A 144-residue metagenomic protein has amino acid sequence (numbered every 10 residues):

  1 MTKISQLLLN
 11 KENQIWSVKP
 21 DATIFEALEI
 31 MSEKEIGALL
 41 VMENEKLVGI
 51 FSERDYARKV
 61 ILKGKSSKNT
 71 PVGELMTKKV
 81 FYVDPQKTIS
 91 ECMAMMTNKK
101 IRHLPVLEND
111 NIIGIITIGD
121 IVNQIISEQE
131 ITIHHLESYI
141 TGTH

Functional and structural regions predicted by a protein language model:
M1-N13, S52-Y82, T88-T97, I118-H144: Tandem CBS (Bateman) regulatory domains
T2-V48: A positional/architectural concept
Q14-S17, K46-L47, K65, Y82 (+1 more regions): Short, flexible active-site loop motifs that bind/organize anionic cofactors or intermediates
S17-E35, Y82-K100, L107: The conserved cystathionine-beta-synthase
A22-F25, E45, E74-L75, D110 (+1 more regions): Residue-level signal for alpha-helical context at structural boundaries
M31-K34, L39-D55, M96, L104-G119: A glycine-centered beta-loop-beta connector
